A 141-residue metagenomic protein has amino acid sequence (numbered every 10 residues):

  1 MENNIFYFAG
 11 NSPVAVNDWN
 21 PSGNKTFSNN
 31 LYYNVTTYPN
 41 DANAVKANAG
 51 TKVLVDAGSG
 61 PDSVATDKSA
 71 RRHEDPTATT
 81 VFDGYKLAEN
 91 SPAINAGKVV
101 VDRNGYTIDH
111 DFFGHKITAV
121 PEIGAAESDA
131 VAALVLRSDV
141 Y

Functional and structural regions predicted by a protein language model:
M1-G84: Predominantly extracellular beta-rich ligand-binding scaffolds that present long acidic/polar faces for carbohydrate
G23, A70, D75-G84, A88-Y141: Surface beta-loop-beta hairpin patches that serve as ligand-binding interfaces in beta-rich domains
